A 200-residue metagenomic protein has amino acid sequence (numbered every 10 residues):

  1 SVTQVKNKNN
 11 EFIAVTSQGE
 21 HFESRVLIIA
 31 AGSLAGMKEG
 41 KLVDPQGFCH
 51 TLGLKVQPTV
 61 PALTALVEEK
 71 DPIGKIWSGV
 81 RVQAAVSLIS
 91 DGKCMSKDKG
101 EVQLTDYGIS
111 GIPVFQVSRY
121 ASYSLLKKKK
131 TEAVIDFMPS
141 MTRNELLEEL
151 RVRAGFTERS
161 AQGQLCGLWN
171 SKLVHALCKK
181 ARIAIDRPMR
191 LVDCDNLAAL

Functional and structural regions predicted by a protein language model:
S1-E11: A conserved short coil-to-beta-strand element within the FAD-binding core of flavoproteins
V2-T3, A62, V117, L191: Residue-level "edge-of-site" marker
K8, G19-E23: Glycine-rich phosphate-binding loop signature in dinucleotide/nucleotide-binding domains
N10-F12, V80-V86, D98-G100: Generic beta-strand structural signal
F12-V15, G74: N-terminal small/polar loop signature for handling phosphorylated ligands or for N-terminal nucleophile
S17, V26-A30, G36, S87-L200: Residue-level recognition of phosphate/Mg2+-coordinating polar/acidic sites in nucleotide-handling active sites
V26-P72: Glycine-rich loop(s) and the adjacent beta-strand/alpha-helix scaffold that form part
K55-D91, R143-E145: Catalytic phosphate-donor-binding core of small-molecule kinases
